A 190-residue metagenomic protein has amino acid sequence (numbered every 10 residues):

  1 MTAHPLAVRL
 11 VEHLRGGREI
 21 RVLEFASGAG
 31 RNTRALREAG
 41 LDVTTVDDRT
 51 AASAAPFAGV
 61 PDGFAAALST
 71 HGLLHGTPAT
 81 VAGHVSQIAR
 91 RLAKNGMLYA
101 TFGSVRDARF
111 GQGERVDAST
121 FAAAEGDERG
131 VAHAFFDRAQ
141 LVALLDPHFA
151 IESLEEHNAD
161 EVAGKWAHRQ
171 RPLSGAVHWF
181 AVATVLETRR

Functional and structural regions predicted by a protein language model:
M1-A58, M97-R190: Class I (Rossmann-like) S-adenosyl-L-methionine-dependent methyltransferase catalytic domain, capturing the SAM-binding
G17, D62, A79: Structured loop/turn residues at beta-strand edges in well-structured enzyme cores
A26, V46, T70-H71, L92: Short His-Asn-centered micro-motif
F57-A67: A short acidic, Gly/Pro-enriched loop at the edge of an enzyme's catalytic core that lines a small-molecule cofactor
A65-T80: A short SAM/SAH-binding and catalytic strip from SAM-dependent methyltransferases
A82-K94: A short glycine-rich, Lys/Arg-flanked "PGG" loop and its adjoining helix->strand segment in the class I
